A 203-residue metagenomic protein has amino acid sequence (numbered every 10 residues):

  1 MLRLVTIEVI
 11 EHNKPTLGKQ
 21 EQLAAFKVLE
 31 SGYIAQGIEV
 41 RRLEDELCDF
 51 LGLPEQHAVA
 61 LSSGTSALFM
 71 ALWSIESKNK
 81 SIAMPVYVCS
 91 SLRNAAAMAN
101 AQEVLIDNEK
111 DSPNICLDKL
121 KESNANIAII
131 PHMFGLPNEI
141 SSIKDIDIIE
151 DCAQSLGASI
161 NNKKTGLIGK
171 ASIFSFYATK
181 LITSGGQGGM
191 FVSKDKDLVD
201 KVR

Functional and structural regions predicted by a protein language model:
M1-S77, A99, V104: Conserved PLP-binding active-site segment in aminotransferase class I/II-type PLP enzymes
Q36, V40, G64-L68, V88 (+3 more regions): Conserved donor sugar-nucleotide recognition element shared by glycan-biosynthetic enzymes
D45, D49, S141, Q187: Active-site phosphate/pyrophosphate- and oxyanion-stabilizing loops and adjacent acidic/basic residues in soluble
Q56-A58, K80-S81, N126-I127, Q187-G188: Short active-site oxyanion
A60, M84, I130-P131: A short beta-strand submotif of the Rossmann-like class I SAM-dependent methyltransferase core that lines
A71-E122: Conserved PLP-anchoring active-site segment centered on the Schiff-base-forming lysine
E109-S184, M190-D200: Active-site phosphate-binding strand-loop segment of PLP-dependent enzymes
